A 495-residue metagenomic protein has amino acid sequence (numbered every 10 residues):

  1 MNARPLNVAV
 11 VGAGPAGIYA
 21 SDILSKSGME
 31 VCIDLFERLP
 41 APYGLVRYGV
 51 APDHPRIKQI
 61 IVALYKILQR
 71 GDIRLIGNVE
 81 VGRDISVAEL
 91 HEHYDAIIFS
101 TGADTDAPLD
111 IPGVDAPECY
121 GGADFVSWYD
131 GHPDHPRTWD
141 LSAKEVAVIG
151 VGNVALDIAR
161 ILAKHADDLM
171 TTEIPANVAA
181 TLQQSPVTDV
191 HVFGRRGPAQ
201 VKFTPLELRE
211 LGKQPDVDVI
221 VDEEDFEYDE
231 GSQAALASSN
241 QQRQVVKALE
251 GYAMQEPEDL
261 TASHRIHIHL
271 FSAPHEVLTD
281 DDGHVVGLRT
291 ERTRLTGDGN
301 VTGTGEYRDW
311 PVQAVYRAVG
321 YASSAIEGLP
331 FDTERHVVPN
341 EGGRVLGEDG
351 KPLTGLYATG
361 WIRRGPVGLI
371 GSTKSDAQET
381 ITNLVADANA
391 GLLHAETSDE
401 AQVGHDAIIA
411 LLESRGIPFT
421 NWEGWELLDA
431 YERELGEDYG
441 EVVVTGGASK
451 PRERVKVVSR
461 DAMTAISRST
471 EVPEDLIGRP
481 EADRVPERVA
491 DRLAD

Functional and structural regions predicted by a protein language model:
A3-G14, A143-I149: Beta1/beta-strand and adjacent pyrophosphate-binding region of the FAD-binding site in flavoprotein oxidoreductases
V8-M29, L156-L162: N-terminal Rossmann-like FAD-binding beta1-loop-alpha1 element of flavoenzymes
C32-L35, L156, R160-E306, T382-D399 (+1 more regions): Dinucleotide-binding/catalytic capping subdomain of oxidoreductase cores
P40-A96, Q244-S263, H267: N-terminal Rossmann-like dinucleotide/flavin-binding domain of flavoprotein oxidoreductases that bind FAD/FMN
A96, S100-A107, G152-N153, V312-A325: Glycine-/small-residue-rich beta->alpha transition segments that form the dinucleotide
D106-Q184, V337-L346: Glycine-rich dinucleotide-binding loop and its adjacent helix/turn
E118-P136, V277-D280, H284, T296-R364: FAD-site-proximal beta/loop scaffold in flavoenzymes
E348, L353-D495: C-terminal, flexible cofactor-proximal segment of oxidoreductases
